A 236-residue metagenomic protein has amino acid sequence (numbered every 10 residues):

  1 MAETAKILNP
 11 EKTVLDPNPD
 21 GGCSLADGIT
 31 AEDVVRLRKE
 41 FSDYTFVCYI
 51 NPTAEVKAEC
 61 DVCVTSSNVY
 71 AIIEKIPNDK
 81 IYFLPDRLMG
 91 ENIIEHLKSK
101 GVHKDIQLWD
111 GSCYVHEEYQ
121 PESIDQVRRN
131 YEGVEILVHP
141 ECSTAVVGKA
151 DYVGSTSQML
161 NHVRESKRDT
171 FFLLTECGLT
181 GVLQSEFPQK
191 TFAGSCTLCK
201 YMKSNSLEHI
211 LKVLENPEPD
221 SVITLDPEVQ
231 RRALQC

Functional and structural regions predicted by a protein language model:
M1-L174, L179-C236: Active-site loop-to-helix "anion-binding N-cap" substructures in soluble metabolic enzymes
